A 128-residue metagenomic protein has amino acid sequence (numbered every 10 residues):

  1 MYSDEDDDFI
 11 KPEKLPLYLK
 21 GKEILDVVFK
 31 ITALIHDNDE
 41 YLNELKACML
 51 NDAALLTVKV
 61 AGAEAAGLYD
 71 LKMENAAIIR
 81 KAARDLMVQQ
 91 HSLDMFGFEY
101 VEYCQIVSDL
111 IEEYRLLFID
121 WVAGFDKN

Functional and structural regions predicted by a protein language model:
M1-N128: Amphipathic alpha-helical assembly/interaction segments
